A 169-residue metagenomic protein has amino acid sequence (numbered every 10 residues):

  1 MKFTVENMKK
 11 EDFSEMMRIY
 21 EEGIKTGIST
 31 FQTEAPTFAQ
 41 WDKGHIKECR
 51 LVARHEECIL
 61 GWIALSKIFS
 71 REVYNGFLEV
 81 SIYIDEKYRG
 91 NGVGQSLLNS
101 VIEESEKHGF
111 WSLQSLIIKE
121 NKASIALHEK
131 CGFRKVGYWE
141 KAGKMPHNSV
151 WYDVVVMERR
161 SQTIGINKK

Functional and structural regions predicted by a protein language model:
K2-M16: A short beta-loop-alpha structural element at the N-terminal edge of CoA-dependent acyl/N-acetyltransferase catalytic
F13, M17-K43: Conserved GNAT-fold acetyl-CoA-binding loop/helix
T33-K87, L98-N99, R160-Q162: Acetyl-CoA-dependent GNAT
C58-G61, A123, W151: Glycine-rich acetyl-CoA-binding "A-motif" of GNAT/NAT acetyltransferases
A64-K67, Q114-I117, E129, R134-W151: Conserved catalytic-core motifs of GNAT/GCN5-like acyltransferases
G90-E103, A126-K130: Conserved acetyl-CoA-binding loop-helix of GNAT-fold acetyltransferases
S105-I117: Conserved GNAT acetyl-CoA-binding A-motif
K141-K169: C-terminal "cap" of GNAT-fold acetyltransferases
